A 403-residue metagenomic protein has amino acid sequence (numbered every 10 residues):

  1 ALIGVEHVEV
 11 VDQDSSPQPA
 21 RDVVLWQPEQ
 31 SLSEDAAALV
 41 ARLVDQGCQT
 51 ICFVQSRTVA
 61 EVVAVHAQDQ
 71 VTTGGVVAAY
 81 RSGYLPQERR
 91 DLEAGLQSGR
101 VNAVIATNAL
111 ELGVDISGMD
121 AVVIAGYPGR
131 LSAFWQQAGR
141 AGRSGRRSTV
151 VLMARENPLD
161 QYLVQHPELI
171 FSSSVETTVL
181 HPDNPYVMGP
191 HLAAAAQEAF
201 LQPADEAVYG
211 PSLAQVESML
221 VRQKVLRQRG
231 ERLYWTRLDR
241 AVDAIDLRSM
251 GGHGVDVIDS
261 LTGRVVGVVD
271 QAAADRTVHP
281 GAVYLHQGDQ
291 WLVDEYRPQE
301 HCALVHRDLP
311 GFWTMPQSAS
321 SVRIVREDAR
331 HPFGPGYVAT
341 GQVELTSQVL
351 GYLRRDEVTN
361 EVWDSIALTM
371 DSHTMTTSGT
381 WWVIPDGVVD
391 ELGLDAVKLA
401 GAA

Functional and structural regions predicted by a protein language model:
A1-L201, D205-V242, S249-G252, T262: Helicase motor core with emphasis on the C-terminal RecA-like subdomain
R147-V150, E156-S173, Y186, H191-P203 (+1 more regions): Extended Lys/Arg-rich polyanion-binding regions
